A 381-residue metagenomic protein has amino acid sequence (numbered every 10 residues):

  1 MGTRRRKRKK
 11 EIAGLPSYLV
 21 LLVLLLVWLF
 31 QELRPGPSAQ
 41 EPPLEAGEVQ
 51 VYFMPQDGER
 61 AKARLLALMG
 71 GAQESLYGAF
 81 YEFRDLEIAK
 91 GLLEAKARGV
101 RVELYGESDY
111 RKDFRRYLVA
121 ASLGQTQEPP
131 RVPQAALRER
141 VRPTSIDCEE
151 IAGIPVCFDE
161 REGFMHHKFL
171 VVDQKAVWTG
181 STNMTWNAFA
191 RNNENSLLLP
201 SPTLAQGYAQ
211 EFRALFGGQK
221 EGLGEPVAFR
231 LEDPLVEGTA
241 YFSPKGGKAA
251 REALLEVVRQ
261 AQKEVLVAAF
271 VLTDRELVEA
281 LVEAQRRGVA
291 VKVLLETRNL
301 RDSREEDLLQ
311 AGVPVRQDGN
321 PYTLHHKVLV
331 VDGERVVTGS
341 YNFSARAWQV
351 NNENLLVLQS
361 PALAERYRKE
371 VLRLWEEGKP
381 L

Functional and structural regions predicted by a protein language model:
M1-A13: N-terminal Lys/Arg-rich, disordered targeting/topogenic segments
S17-Q31: Hydrophobic membrane-insertion alpha-helices, especially the h-region of bacterial N-terminal signal peptides
E32-Q73, E82-Q260, R275, R287-R335 (+2 more regions): HKD-type phospholipase D/PLD-like phosphodiesterase module
R373-L381: Charge-patterned, long linear interaction tracts outside catalytic cores
